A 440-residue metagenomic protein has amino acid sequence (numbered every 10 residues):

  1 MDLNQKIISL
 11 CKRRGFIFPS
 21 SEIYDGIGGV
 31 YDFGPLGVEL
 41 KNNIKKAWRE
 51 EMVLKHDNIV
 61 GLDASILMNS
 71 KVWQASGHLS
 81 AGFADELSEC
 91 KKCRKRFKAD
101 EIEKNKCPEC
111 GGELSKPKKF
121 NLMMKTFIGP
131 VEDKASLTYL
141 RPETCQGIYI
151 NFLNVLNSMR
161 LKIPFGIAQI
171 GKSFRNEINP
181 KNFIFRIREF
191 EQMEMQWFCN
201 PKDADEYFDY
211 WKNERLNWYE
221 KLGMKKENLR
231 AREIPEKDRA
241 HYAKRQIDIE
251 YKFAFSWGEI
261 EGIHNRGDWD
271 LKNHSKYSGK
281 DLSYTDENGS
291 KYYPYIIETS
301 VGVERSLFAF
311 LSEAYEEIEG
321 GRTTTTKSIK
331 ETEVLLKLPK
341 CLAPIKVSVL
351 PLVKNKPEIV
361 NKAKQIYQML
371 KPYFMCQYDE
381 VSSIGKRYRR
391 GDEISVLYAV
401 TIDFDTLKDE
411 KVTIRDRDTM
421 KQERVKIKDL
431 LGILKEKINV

Functional and structural regions predicted by a protein language model:
M1-V440: NTP/phosphate- and nucleic-acid-binding module
